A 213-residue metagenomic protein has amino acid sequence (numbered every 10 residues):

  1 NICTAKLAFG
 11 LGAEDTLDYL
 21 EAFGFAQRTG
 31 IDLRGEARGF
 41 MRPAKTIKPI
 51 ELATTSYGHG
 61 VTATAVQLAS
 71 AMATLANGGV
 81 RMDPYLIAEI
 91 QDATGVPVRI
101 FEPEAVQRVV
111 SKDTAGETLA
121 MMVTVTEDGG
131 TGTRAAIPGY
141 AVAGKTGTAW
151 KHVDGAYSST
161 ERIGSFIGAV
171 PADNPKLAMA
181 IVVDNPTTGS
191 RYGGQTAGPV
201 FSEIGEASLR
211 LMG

Functional and structural regions predicted by a protein language model:
N1-V183, G193: Beta-lactam-recognizing serine transpeptidase/beta-lactamase-like catalytic domain environment
V96-E104, G198-G213: Short, gly/Ser/Thr-rich active-site loops of penicillin-recognizing serine hydrolases
T187-G189, R210-L211: Short beta-strands and strand-coil junctions in structured, solvent-facing domains, enriched
